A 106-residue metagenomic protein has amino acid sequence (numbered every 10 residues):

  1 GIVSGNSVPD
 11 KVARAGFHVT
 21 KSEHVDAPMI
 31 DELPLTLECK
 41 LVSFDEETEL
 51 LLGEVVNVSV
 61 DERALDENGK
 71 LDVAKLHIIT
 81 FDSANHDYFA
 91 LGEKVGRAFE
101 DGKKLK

Functional and structural regions predicted by a protein language model:
G1-K106: Basic, polyanion-binding surface patches
